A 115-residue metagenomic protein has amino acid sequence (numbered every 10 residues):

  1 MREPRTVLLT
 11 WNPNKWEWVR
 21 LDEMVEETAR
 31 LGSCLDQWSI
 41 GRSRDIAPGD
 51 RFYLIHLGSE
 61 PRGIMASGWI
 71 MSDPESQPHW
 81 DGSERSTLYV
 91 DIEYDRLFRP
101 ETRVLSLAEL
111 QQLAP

Functional and structural regions predicted by a protein language model:
M1-P48: Compositionally biased, charged N-terminal/linker segments
E3, R62-I64: Short loop/turn segments at connectors of secondary-structure elements within structured domains
R51-F52, I92: Residue-level detection of beta-strand scaffold positions
H56-P61: Short, charged beta-turn/beta-strand-edge "cap" motif at the junction between a beta-strand and an adjacent loop
G63, W69-P115: Aromatic- and Lys/Arg-enriched surface recognition patch
